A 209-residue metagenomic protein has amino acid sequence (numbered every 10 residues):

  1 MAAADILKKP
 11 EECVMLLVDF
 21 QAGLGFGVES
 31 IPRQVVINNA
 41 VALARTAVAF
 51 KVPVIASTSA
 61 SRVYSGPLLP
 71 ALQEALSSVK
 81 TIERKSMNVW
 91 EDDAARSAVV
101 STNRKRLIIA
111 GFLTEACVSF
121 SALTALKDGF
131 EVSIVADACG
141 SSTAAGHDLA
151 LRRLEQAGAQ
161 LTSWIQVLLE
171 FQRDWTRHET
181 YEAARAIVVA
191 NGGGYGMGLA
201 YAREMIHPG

Functional and structural regions predicted by a protein language model:
M1-S86, E131, D148-E155, Q160 (+1 more regions): Active-site acidic carboxylates
V41, D93, E115-S119: Glycine-rich phosphate-binding loop at the start of an alpha helix
S59-A60, S86, D137-G140, Q166-V167: Short, ordered loop/turn segments at secondary-structure junctions
S65-L72, A95-R96, S121-L123: Distinct, well-ordered alpha-helical segments
T81-N103: Glycine-rich oxoanion-binding loops at beta->alpha junctions
M87-E91, Q166-R173: A short acidic, often aromatic-flanked loop/helix-cap motif at beta-alpha or helix-coil junctions that lines enzyme
R106-W164: A contiguous pocket-lining binding segment that forms or flanks enzyme active sites
